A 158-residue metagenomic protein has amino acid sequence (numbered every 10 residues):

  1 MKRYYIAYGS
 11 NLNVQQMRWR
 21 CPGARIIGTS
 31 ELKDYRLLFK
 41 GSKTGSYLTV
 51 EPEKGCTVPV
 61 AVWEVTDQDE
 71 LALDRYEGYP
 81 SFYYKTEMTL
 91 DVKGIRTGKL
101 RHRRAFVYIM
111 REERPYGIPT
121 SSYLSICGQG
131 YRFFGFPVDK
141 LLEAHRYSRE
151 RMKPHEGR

Functional and structural regions predicted by a protein language model:
M1-R158: Glycine-aromatic micro-motifs
